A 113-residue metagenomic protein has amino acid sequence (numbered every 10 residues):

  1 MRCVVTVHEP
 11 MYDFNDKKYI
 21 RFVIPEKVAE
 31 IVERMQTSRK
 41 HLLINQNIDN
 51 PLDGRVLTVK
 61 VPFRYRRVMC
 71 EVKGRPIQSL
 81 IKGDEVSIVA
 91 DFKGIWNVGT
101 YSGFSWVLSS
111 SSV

Functional and structural regions predicted by a protein language model:
M1-R64: OB-fold ssDNA-binding interfaces and closely related basic DNA-contact patches used across DNA replication/repair
V32, M69, V98-T100: Short acidic, gly/pro-rich beta-turn/loop elements at beta-sheet edges and active-site/ligand-binding grooves
L42, I77-L80, V107-S112: Short, low-complexity, polar/charged sequence segments that are solvent-exposed and flexible
N50-D53, S79-D84, V98-T100: Intrinsically disordered, low-complexity regulatory regions enriched in Ser/Pro/Gly/Thr and acidic residues
V59-Q78: Beta-strand/loop nucleic-acid-binding surfaces
K73-V89: Short nucleic-acid-contacting surface segments enriched for D/E, G, S/T with interspersed K/R
S87, D91-V113: OB-fold single-stranded nucleic acid-binding module
